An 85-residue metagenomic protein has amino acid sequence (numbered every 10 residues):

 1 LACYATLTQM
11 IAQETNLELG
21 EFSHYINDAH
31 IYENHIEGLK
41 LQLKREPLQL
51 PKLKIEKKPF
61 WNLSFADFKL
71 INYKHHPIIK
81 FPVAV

Functional and structural regions predicted by a protein language model:
L1-V85: Terminal, non-catalytic protein-protein interaction segments that mediate quaternary/complex assembly
